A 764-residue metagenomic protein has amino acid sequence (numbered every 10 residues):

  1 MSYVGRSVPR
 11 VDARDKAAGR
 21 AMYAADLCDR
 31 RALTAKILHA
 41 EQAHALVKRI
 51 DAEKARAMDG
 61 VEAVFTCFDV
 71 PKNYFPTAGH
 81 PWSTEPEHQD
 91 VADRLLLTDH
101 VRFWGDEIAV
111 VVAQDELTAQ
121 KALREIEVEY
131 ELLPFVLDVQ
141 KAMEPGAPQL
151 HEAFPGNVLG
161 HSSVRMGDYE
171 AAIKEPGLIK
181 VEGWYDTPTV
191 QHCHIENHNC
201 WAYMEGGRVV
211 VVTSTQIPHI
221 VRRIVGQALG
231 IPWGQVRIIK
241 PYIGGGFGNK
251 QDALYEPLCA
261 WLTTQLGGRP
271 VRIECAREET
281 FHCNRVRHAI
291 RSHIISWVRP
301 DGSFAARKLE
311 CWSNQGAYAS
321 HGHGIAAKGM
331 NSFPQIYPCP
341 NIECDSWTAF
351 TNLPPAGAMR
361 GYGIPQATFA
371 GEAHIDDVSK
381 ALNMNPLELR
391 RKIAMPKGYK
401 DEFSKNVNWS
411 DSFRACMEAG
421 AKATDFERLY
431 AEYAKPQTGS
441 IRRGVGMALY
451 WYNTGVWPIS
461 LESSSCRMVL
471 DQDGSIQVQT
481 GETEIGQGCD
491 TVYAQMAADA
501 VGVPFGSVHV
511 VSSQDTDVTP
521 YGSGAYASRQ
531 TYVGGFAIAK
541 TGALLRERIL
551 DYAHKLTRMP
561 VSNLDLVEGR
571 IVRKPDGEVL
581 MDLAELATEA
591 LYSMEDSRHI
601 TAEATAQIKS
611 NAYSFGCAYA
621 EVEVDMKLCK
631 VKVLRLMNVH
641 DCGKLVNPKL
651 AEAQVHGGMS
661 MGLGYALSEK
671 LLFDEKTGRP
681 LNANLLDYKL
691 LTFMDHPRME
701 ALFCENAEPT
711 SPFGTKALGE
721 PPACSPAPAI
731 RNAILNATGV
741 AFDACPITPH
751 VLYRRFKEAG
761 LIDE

Functional and structural regions predicted by a protein language model:
M1-P155, G183, G267, S593: Flexible, low-hydrophobicity surface segments
R6, D12-A18, E85-H88, G156-C200 (+4 more regions): Glycine-rich loop/linker segments at domain edges
A35, V209-T213, S475-T480, V633-R635: Short, aliphatic-rich beta-strand segments
C67-F68, G230-Q235, T264-R272, P300 (+3 more regions): C-terminal catalytic domains of large/alpha subunits in multi-subunit enzymes
Y74-G79, A122-E125, R222-I224, F247-A253 (+11 more regions): Short acidic, glycine/serine/threonine-rich loops at helix termini
A147-L229, A394-S475, A604, L681-F693 (+1 more regions): Helix-loop-helix junctions that connect adjacent transmembrane helices in secondary transporters/permeases, recognized
G207-V209, I243-K250: Helix-loop-helix module between adjacent transmembrane segments
G246-E274, C489-A497: Thiamine diphosphate
